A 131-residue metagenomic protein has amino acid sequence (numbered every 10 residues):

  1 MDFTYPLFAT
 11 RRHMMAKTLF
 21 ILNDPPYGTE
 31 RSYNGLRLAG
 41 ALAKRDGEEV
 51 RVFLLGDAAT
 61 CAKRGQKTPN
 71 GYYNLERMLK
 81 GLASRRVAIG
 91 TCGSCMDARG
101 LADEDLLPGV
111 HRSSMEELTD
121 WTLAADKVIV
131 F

Functional and structural regions predicted by a protein language model:
M1-M14: Short, Lys/Arg-enriched N-terminal segments with co-localized hydrophobic residues within the first ~10-30 amino acids
K17, K44, E48-R51, A88: Residues at the starts of beta-strands that form the adenosine-phosphate
L19-Y33, A62-K67: Short, glycine-rich nucleotide/cofactor-binding loops
S32-R45, V52: Histidine-anchored nucleotide/phosphate-binding helix
G56-A59, C95-M96: Short beta-alpha junction loops
G65-N70, L106-P108: Short glycine-enriched, charge-decorated loop/helix-capping segments at active-site entrances that position
T68-C95: A glycine-rich helix N-cap at a beta->alpha junction
A98-F131: C-terminal structural segments of small proteins and small subunits
